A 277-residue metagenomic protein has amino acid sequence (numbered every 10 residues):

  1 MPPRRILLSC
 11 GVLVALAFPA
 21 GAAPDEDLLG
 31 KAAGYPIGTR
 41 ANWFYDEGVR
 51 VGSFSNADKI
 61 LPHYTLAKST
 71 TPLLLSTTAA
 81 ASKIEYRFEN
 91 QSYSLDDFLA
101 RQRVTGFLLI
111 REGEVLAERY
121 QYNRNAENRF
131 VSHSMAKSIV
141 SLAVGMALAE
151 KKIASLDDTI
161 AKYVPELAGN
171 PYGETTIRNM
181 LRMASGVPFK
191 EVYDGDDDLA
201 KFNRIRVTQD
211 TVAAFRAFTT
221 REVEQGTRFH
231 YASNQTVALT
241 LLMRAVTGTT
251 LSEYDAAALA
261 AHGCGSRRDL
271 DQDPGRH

Functional and structural regions predicted by a protein language model:
M1-L8: Bacterial N-terminal signal peptides that target proteins for export
S9-A17: Bacterial N-terminal signal peptides
F18-N125, I153: N-terminal leader/targeting segments and the immediately adjacent pre-domain N-terminus
F88-S92, Q102-G106, N128-A136, I153 (+7 more regions): Solvent-exposed, acidic/flexible segments
G106-L109, V115-E118, N179-L181, H230 (+1 more regions): Structural recognition of the beta-strand scaffold that forms the well-ordered cores of secreted hydrolase catalytic
G113, V131-L156, M180, L239-M243: Active-site SXXK
Y120, A126-E127, D194, L199-H277: Catalytic-site signature segments of enzymes, centered on catalytic residues
V131, E150-P188, A217-T220, T247-H277: Active-site helix/loop module of the DD-peptidase/beta-lactamase fold, centered on the serine-lysine SxxK catalytic
